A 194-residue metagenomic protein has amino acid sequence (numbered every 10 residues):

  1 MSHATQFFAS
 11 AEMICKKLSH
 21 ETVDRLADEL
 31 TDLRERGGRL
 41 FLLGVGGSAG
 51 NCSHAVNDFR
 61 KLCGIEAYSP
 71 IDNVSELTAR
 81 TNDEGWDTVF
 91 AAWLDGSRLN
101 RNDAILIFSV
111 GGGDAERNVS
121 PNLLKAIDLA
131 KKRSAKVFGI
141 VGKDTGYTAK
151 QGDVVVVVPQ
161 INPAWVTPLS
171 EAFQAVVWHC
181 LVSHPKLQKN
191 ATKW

Functional and structural regions predicted by a protein language model:
M1-L18: Generic N-terminal amphipathic, Lys/Arg-enriched alpha-helix
E29-A104: Glycine-rich, small/polar surface segments that engage phosphate groups of diverse ligands
V45-G50, G112-D114, T145: Gly/Ser/Thr-rich loops at beta-strand to alpha-helix junctions that form or flank small-molecule/cofactor-binding
R60, L124-K131: Surface-exposed amphipathic alpha-helices with a cationic face
I71, S109, G139-V141: Short beta-strand/turn micro-motifs composed of small residues that flank or help shape donor/cofactor-binding pockets
G113-L123: Glycine/threonine-rich flexible loop motifs
K132, V141-W194: Short alpha-helices
